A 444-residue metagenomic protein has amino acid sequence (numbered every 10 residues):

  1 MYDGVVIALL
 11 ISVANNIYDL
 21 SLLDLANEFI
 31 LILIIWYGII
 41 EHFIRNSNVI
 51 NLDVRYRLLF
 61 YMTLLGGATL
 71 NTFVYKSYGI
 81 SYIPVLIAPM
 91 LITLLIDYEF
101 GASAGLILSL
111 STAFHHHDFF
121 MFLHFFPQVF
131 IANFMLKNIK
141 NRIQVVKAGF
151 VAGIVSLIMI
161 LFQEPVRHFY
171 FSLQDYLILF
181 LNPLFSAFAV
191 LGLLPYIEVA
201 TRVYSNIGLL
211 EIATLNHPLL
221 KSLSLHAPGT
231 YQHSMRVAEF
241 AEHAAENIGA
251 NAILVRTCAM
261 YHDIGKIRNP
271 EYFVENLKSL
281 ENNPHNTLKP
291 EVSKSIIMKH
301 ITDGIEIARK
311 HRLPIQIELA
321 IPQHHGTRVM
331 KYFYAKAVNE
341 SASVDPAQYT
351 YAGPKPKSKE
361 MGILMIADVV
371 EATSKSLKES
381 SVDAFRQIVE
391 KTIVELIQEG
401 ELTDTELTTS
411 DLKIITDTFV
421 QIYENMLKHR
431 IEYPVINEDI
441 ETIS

Functional and structural regions predicted by a protein language model:
M1-L25, I30, I34, S380-D383 (+1 more regions): Extended, domain-scale alpha-helical bundle/helix-rich regions
N16-N27, F73-Y82, H115-F120, H168-Y176: Membrane-helix interface and helix-disruption motif detector
I34-Y75, P89-F169: Short helix-perturbing small/polar motifs within transmembrane alpha-helices
R45-V49, G192-I207: Juxtamembrane/interface segments at transmembrane-helix termini
S156-L157, Y176-V199: Alpha-helical membrane-embedded segments
E198-Q232: Membrane-proximal helical linkers
P218-S380, E395, E399: Divalent metal-dependent catalytic cores for phosphoryl transfer on phosphate-bearing substrates
K391, I397-S444: Long, hydrophobic alpha-helical segments that serve as membrane-spanning/inserting helices
